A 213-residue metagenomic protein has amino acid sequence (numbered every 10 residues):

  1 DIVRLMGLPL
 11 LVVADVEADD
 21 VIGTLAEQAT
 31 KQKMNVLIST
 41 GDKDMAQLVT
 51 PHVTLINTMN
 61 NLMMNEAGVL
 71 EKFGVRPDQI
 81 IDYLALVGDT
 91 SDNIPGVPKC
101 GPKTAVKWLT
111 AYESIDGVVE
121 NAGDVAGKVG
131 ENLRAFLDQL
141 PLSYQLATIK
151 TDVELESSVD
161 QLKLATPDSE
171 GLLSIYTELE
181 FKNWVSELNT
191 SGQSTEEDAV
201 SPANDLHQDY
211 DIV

Functional and structural regions predicted by a protein language model:
D1-E156: Extended two-metal-dependent nuclease catalytic cores across DNA- and RNA-processing enzymes
S158, L162-V213: Long, highly charged low-complexity segments
